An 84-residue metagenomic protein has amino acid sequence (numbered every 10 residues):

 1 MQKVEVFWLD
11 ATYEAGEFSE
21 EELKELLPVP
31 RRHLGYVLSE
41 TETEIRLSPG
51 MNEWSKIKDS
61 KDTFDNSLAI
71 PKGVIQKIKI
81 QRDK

Functional and structural regions predicted by a protein language model:
M1-K84: Conserved RNA-binding domains used in RNP assembly and mRNA/RNA metabolism
